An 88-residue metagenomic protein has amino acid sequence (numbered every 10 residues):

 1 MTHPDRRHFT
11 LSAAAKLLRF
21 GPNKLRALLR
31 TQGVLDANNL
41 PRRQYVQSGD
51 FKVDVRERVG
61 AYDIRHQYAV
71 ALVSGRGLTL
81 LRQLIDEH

Functional and structural regions predicted by a protein language model:
M1-S12, K16-H88: Positively charged, aromatic-accented nucleic-acid-binding surfaces
